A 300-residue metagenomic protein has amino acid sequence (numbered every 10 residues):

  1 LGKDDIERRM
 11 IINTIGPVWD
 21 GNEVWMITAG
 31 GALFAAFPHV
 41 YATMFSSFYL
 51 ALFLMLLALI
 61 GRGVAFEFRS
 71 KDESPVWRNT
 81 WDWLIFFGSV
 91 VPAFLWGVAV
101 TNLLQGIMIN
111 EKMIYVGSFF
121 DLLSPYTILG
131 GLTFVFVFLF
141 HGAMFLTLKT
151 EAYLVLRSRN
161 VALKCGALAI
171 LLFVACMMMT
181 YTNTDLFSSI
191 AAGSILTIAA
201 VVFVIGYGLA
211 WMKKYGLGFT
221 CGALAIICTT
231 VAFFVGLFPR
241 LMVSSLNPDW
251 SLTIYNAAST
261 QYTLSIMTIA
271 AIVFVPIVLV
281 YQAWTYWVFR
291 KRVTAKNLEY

Functional and structural regions predicted by a protein language model:
L1-P17, A35-T43, E67-N79, G142-N160 (+4 more regions): Juxtamembrane membrane-water interface segments of multi-pass membrane proteins, especially cytoplasmic-side
D5, I107-I114, M242-L252: Peri-membrane helix termini and adjoining interfacial loops of integral membrane proteins
M10-I27, R78-P92, V155-A167, A258-T263 (+1 more regions): Juxtamembrane helix-loop boundaries in multi-pass membrane proteins
V18-S89, N110, D185-A191: Membrane-interface helix-loop-helix modules in multi-pass inner-membrane proteins
F68-G218, A232: Long, contiguous internal "core" modules enriched in hydrophobic/ aromatic residues
L122-F138, T260-V278: Hydrophobic alpha-helical transmembrane segments
I227-D249: Juxtamembrane non-transmembrane "cap" segments at the membrane-aqueous interface of multi-pass membrane proteins
S244-I266: Short, membrane-exposed interhelical loops at transmembrane-helix boundaries
